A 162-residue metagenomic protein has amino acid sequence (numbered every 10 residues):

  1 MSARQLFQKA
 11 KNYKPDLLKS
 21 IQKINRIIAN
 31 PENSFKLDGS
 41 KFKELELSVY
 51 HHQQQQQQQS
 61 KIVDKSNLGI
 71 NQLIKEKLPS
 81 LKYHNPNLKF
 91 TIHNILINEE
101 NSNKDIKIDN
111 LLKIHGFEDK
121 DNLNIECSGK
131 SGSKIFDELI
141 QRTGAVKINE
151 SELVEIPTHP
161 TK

Functional and structural regions predicted by a protein language model:
M1-Y83, I106, K120, I148 (+1 more regions): N-terminal organelle transit peptides
H52-Q54, I95-I97, D119-K120, G132: Conserved beta-strand elements of beta-rich interaction domains across eukaryotes, especially beta-propellers
Q57, E100, I135: Short acidic, gly/pro-rich beta-turn/loop elements at beta-sheet edges and active-site/ligand-binding grooves
K82-N85, K89, T143, K147: Eukaryotic basic, amphipathic alpha-helical target segments in cytosolic regions
H84-H115: Short, structured protein-protein interaction patches enriched in aromatics and acidic/basic residues, typified by
I106-K162: Helix-rich interaction surfaces within compact, conserved domain-sized segments that mediate assembly or partner
